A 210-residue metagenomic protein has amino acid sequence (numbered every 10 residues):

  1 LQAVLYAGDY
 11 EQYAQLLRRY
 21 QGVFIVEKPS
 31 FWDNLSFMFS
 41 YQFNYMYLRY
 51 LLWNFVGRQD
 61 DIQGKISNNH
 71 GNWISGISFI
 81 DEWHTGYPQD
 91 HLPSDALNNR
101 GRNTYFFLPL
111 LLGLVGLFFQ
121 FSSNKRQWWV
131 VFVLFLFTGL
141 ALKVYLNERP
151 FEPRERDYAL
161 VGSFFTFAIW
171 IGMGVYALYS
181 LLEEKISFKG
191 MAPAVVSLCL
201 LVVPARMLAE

Functional and structural regions predicted by a protein language model:
L1-L112: Lumenal/periplasmic acceptor-binding loop at the mouth of the active site in multi-pass, GT-C-fold membrane enzymes
R102, Q127, V144-V161, E210: Membrane-interface catalytic loops of GT-C/OST-like multi-pass glycosylation enzymes that act
F106-K125, A177: Hydrophobic, aromatic-rich transmembrane alpha-helices and their immediate juxtamembrane boundary segments
F118-F121, L136-R154: Transmembrane-helix signature of polytopic, lipid-linked glycan biosynthesis machinery
N124, A168-A192: Membrane-interface junctions at the ends of membrane-embedded or membrane-associated helices
E152-Y176: Hydrophobic/aromatic-rich transmembrane helices and adjacent perimembrane loops
G190-E210: Transmembrane alpha-helical segments
